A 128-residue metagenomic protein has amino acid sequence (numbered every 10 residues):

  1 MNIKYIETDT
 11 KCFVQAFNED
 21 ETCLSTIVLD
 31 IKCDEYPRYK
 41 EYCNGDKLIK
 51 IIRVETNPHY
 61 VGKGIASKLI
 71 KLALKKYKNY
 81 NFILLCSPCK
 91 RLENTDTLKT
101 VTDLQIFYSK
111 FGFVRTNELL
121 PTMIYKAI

Functional and structural regions predicted by a protein language model:
M1-T8: Conserved N-terminal entry element of GNAT/NAT acetyltransferase domains
D9-V28: Conserved beta-hairpin
C12-N18, I51, M123-K126: Generic recognition of long tandem-repeat/solenoid scaffolds
T22-S25, P37, N117: A structural microfeature
K40-P58: Conserved acetyl-CoA binding element of GNAT-fold acetyltransferases
G45, K90-L92, L98-I128: C-terminal "cap" of GNAT-fold acetyltransferases
T56, G62-K75: Conserved acetyl-CoA-binding loop-helix of GNAT-fold acetyltransferases
K76-K99: Conserved GNAT acetyl-CoA-binding A-motif
